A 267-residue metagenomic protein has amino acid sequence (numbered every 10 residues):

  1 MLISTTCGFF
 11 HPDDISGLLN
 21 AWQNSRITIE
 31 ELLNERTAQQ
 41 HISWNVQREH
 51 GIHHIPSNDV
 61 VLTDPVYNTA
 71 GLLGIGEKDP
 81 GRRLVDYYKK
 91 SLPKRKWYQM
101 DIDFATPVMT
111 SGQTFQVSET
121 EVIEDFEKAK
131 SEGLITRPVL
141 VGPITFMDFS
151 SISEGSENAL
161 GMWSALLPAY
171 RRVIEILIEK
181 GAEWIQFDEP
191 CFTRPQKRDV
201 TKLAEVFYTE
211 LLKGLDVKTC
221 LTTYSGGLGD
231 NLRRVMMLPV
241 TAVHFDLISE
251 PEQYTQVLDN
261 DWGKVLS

Functional and structural regions predicted by a protein language model:
M1-S267: Domain-level signal for soluble alpha/beta catalytic cores
